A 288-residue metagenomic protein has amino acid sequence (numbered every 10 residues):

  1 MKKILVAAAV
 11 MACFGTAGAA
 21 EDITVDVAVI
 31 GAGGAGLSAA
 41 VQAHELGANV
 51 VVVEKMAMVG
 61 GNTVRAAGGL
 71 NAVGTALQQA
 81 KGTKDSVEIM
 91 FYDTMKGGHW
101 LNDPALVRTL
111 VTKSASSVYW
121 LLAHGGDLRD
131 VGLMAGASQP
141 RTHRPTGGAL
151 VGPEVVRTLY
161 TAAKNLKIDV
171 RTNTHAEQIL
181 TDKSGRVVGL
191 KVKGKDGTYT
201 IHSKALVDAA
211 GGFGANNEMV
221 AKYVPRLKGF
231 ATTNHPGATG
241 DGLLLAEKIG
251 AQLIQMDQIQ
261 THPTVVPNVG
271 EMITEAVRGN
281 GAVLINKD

Functional and structural regions predicted by a protein language model:
M1-A20: Gram-negative bacterial Sec-dependent N-terminal signal peptides
E21-A35, V51: Beta1/beta-strand and adjacent pyrophosphate-binding region of the FAD-binding site in flavoprotein oxidoreductases
A32, G74, A210-G211: Glycine-rich, N-terminal phosphate-binding loop of Rossmann-like dinucleotide-binding domains
A43: Aromatic pocket-lining residues of Rossmann-like dinucleotide-binding sites
A48-N49, K55-D169, N173-Q178, E218 (+1 more regions): Conserved N-terminal/central alpha/beta ligand/cofactor-binding core
G147-K204, L243-I249: Helical element adjacent to the flavin cofactor pocket in flavoenzyme catalytic cores
G194, I201-V266, G270: Glycine-rich loop(s) and the adjacent beta-strand/alpha-helix scaffold that form part
V266-D288: FAD cofactor-binding and catalytic pocket of flavoenzymes
